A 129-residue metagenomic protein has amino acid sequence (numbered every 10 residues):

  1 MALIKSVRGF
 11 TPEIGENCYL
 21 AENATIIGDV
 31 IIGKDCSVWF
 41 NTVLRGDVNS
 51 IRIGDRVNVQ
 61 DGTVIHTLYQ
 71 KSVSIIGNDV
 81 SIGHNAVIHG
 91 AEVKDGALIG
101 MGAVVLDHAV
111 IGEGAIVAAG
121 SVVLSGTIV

Functional and structural regions predicted by a protein language model:
M1-L3: Acidic/polar low-complexity surface segments
V7-G9, E13-V129: Structural signal for interior beta-strand "rungs" in well-ordered beta-sheet cores of soluble enzyme domains
